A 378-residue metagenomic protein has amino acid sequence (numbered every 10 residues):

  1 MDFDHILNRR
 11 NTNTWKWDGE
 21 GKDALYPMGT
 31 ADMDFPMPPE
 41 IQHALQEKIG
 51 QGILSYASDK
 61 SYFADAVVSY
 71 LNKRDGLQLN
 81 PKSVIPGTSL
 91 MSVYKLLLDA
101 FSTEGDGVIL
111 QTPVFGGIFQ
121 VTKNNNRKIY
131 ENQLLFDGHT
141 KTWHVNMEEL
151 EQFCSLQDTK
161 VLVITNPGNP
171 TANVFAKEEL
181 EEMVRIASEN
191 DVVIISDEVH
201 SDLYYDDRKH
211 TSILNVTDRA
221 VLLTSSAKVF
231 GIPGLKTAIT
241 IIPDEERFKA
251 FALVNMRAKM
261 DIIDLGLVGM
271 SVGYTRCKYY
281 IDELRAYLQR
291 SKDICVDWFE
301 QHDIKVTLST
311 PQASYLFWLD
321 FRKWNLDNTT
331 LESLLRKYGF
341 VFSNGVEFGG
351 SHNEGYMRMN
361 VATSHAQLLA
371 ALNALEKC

Functional and structural regions predicted by a protein language model:
M1-S89, L96, T275: N-terminal small-domain helix-loop-helix segment of the aminotransferase-like
H43-A44, V221-Q289, C378: Conserved core segment of the aminotransferase class I/II
A100-T122: Conserved PLP-anchoring active-site segment centered on the Schiff-base-forming lysine
D106, R127, E189-V192, D218: A short helix->loop->beta-strand "cap" motif at the edges of active sites that frequently abuts
N125, Q157, E189-N190, H302 (+1 more regions): Helix C-cap/helix->beta junction micro-motif
L134-Y205: Active-site phosphate-binding strand-loop segment of PLP-dependent enzymes
S271, Y287-V296, L308-F321: Conserved glycine-rich beta-strand-loop-beta hairpin in the small C-terminal domain of fold type I
R336-S343, G349-C378: PLP-dependent enzyme catalytic core of the Aspartate aminotransferase-like
